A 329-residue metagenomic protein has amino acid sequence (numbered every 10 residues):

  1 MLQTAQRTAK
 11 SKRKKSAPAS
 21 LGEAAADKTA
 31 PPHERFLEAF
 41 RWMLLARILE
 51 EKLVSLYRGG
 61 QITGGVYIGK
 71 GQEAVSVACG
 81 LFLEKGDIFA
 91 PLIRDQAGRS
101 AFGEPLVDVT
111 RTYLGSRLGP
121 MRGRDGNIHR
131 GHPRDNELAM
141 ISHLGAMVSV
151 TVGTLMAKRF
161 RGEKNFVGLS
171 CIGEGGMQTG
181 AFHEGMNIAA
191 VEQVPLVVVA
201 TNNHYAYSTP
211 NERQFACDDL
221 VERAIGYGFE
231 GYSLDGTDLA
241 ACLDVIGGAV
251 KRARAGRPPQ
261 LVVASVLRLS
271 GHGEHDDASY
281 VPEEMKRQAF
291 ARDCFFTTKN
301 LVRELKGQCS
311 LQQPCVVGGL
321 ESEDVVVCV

Functional and structural regions predicted by a protein language model:
L2-A5, K12-P18, E23, R252-P314 (+2 more regions): Glycine/aspartate-rich loop-and-adjacent alpha/beta segment that forms the canonical ThDP
L2-T63, R111-D135: Conserved internal helical-beta-strand scaffold that buttresses enzyme catalytic cores
T29, A39, G65, R99-S100 (+5 more regions): Hydrophobic alpha-helical scaffolding
E51-V54, Q61-E192, P210-A216, V221 (+1 more regions): Cofactor-binding active-site loop characterized by glycine-rich and histidine/acidic residues
A97, H204-Y207, R268-S270: Short gly/pro/ser/thr-enriched loop/turn and capping motifs at secondary-structure boundaries
R159, E163-K164, A216-G248, A289-Q313: Conserved thiamine diphosphate
F182-G185, D244-K251: Glycine-rich, charged/polar anion/phosphate-binding loops that engage phosphate groups from diverse ligands
P195-V197, E230: Short, proline-centered helix/strand-breaking motifs
